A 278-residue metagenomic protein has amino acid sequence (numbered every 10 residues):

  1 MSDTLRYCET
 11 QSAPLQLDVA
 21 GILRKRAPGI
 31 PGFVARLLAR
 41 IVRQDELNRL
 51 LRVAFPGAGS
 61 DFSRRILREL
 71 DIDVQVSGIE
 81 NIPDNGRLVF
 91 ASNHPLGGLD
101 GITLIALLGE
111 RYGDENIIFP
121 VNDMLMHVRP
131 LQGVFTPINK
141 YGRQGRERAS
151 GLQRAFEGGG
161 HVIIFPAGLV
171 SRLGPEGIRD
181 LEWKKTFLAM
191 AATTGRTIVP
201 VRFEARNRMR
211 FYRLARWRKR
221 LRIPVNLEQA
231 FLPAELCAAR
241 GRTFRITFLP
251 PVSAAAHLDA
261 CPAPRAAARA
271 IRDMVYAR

Functional and structural regions predicted by a protein language model:
M1-L88, L99-T103, D114, Q132: Membrane-anchoring hydrophobic helices of lipid-metabolizing enzymes
R52, R65-L70, I138-Q144, E176-G177: Short, flexible loop segments at the rims of nucleotide/cofactor-binding pockets, characterized by
L88-R143: Catalytic core of membrane glycerolipid acyltransferases/transacylases, capturing the structured, soluble-facing
H94-G98, V170-S171, R206: Gly/Ser/Thr-rich loops at beta-strand to alpha-helix junctions that form or flank small-molecule/cofactor-binding
P120-N122, F165, V201-F203: Generic beta-sheet signal
F156-G168: A structural motif
H161, R172-L258: A cross-family acyltransferase "interaction/gating" segment
A255-R278: C-terminal/domain-terminus segments
